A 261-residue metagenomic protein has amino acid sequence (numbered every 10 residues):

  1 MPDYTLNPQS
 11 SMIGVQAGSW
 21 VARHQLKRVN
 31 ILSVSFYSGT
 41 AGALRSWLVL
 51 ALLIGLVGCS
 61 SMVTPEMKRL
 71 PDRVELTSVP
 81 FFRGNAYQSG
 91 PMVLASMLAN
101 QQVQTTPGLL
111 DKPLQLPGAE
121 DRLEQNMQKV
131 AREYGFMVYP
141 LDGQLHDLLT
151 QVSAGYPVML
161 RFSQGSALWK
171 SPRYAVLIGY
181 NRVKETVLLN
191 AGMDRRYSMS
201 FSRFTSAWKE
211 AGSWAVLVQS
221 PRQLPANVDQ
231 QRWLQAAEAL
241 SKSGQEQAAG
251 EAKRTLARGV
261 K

Functional and structural regions predicted by a protein language model:
Y4, Q9, Q16, H24-Q25 (+1 more regions): Low-complexity, intrinsically disordered or signal/transmembrane-proximal segments
N7, G14-V15, S33, G42: Serine/threonine-rich, low-complexity intrinsically disordered segments
S11-M12, N30, G39, L53: Generic short N-terminal amphipathic or hydrophobic helices
A22-L48: Bacterial N-terminal signal peptides that target proteins for export
G55-G58: C-terminal motif of bacterial Sec signal peptides marking the signal peptidase cleavage site
S60-Q144, L148, A154, Q223 (+3 more regions): Cysteine-nucleophile protease catalytic domains, especially the papain-like/related folds used in DUB/UBL proteases
S60-V63, N181-K261: Noncatalytic regulatory segments and standalone regulatory/sensor domains
M137-N190: Active-site-adjacent substructure of cysteine-protease-like catalytic cores
